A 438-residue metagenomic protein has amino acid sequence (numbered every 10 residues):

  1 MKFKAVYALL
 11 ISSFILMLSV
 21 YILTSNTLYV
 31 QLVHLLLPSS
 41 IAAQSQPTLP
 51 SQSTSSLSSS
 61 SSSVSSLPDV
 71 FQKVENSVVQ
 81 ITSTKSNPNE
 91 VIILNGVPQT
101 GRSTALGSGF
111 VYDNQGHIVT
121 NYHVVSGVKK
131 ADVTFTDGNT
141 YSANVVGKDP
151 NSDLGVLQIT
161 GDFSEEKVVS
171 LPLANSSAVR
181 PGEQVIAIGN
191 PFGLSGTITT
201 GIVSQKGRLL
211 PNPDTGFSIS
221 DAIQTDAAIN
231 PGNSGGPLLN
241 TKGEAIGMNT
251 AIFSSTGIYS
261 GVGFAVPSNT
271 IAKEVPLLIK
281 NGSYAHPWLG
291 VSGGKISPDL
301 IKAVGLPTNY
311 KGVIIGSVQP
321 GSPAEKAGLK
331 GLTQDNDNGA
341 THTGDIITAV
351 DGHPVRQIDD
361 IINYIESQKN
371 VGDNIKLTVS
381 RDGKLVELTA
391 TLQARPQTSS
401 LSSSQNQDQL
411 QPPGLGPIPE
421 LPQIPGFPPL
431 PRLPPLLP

Functional and structural regions predicted by a protein language model:
F3-Y7, T24-K311, P320, I358 (+4 more regions): Serine-dependent protease modules
L9-I22: Hydrophobic membrane-insertion alpha-helices, especially the h-region of bacterial N-terminal signal peptides
I118-V119, A324-D359: Conserved PDZ fold ligand-binding element
T140, L385-E387: A structural signal for beta-strand boundary/capping segments at domain termini and interdomain linkers
